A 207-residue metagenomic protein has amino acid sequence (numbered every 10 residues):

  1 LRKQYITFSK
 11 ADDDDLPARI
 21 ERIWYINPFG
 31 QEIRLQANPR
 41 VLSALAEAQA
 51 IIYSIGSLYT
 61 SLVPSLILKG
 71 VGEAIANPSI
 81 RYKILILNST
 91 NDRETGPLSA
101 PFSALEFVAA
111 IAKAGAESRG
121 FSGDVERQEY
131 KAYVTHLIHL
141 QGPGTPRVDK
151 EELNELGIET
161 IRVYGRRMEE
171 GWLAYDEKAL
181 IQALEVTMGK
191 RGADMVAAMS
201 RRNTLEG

Functional and structural regions predicted by a protein language model:
L1-I52, S57-G207: Conserved catalytic alpha/beta core of Sir2/sirtuin-type deacylases, generalized to analogous enzyme cores that bind
